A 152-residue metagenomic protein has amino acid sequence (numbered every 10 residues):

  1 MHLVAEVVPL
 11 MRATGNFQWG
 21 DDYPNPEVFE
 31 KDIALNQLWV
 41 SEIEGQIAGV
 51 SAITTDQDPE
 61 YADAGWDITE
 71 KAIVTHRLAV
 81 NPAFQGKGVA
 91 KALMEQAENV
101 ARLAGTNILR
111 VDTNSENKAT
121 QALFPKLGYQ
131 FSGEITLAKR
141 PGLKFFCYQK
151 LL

Functional and structural regions predicted by a protein language model:
V8-K31: Conserved GNAT-fold acetyl-CoA-binding loop/helix
V28-V40, D56-Q57, V74: A short helix-loop-beta-strand connector motif used in the catalytic cores of GNAT acetyltransferases and, in some
Q37-S51: Conserved beta-hairpin
A52-R77, Q85, K139: Conserved acyl-donor/pantetheine-binding loop and adjacent beta-alpha core of acyl/acetyltransferases and related
V80, G86-N99, A122-K126: Conserved acetyl-CoA-binding loop-helix of GNAT-fold acetyltransferases
K91, L103, E116-G133: Conserved active-site alpha-helix within GNAT-family acetyltransferase domains
M94, A101-T113: Conserved GNAT acetyl-CoA-binding A-motif
D112-T113, P125-F145: Conserved catalytic-core motifs of GNAT/GCN5-like acyltransferases
